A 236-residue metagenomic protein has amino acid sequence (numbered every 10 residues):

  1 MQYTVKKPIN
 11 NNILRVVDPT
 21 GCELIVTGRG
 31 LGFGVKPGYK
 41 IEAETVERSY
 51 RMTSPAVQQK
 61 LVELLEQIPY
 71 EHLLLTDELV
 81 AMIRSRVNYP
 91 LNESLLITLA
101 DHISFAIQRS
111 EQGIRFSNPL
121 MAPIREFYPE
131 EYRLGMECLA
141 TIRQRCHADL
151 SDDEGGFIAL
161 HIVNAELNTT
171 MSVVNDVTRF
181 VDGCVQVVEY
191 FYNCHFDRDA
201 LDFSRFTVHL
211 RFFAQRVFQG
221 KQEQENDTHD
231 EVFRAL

Functional and structural regions predicted by a protein language model:
M1-L236: A cross-family "folded-core" feature that marks the main globular domain of proteins
